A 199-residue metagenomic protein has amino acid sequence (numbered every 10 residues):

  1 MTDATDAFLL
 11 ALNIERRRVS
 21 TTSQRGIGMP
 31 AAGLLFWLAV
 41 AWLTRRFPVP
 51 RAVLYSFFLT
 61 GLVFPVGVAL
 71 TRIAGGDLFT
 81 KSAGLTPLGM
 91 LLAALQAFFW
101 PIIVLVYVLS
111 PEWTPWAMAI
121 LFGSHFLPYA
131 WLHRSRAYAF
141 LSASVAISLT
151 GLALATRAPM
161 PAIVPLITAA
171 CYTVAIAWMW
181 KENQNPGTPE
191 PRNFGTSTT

Functional and structural regions predicted by a protein language model:
M1-S20, F194: Short, Lys/Arg-rich, polar N-terminal cytosolic tail immediately upstream of the first transmembrane signal-anchor
R16-P30: N-terminal membrane topogenic signal
A32-P87: Selected alpha-helical membrane-embedding segments in polytopic membrane proteins
L34-R45, Q96-L105, F126-L127, V145-R157: Hydrophobic alpha-helical transmembrane segments and adjacent interfacial helices in integral membrane proteins
V68-S82, S124-L132, I176-Q184: C-terminal ends of transmembrane helices
G76-L109: Helix-adjacent hinge/juxtasegments
F99-A146: Membrane-proximal helix-loop-helix units in multi-pass membrane proteins
Y138-N193: Terminal transmembrane helical module of multi-pass membrane proteins
